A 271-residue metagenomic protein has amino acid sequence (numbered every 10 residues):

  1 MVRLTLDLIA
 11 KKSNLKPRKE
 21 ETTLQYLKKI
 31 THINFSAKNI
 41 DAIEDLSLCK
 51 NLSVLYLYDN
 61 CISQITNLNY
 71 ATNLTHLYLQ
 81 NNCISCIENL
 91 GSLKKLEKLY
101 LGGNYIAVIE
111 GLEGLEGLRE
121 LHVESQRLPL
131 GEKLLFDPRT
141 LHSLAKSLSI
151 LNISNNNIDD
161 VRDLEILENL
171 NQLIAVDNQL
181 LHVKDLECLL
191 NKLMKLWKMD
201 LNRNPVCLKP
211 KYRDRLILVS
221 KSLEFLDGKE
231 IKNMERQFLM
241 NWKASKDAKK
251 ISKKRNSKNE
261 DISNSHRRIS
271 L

Functional and structural regions predicted by a protein language model:
M1-S85, K94-I150, N191, K195-D200 (+1 more regions): The feature captures the LRR N-terminal capping module
H142-R203: Structured C-terminal portions of repeat-based eukaryotic scaffold domains
